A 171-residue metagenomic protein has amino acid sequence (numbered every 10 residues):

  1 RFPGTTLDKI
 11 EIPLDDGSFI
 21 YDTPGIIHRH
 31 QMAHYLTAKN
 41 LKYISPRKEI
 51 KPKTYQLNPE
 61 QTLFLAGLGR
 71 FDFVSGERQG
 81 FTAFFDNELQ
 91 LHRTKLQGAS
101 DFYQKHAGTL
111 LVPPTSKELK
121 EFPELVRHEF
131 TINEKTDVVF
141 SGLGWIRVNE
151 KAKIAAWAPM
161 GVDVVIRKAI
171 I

Functional and structural regions predicted by a protein language model:
R1-I171: Helix-rich effector regions associated with P-loop NTPase G domains
